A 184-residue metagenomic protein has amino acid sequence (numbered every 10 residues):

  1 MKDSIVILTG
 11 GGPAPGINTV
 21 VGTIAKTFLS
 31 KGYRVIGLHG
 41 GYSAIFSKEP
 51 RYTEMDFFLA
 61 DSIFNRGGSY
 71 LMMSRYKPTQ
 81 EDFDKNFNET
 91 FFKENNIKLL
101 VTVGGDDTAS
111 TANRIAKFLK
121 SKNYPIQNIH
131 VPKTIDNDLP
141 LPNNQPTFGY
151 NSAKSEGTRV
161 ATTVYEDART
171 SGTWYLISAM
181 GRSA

Functional and structural regions predicted by a protein language model:
M1-E49: N-terminal phosphate-binding or glycine-rich loops at protein starts, especially the Walker A/P-loop of NTPases
S4-G12, S69-S74, K98-G104, W174-S178: Short glycine-rich or small-residue beta-strand-to-loop segments that form or flank ligand, phosphate, metal/Fe-S
G10-G12, Y33, L38-S43, R75-Y76 (+3 more regions): Short, ordered loop/turn segments at secondary-structure junctions
T19-I24, D107-I126: Short Gly/Thr/Asp-enriched flexible loops that form oxyanion-binding sites at enzyme active sites
G32, H39, F118-N143, N151-E156: Short, acidic/small-residue loops that bind anionic groups at enzyme active sites
I45-K98, D107-T108, I135, P146-N151 (+1 more regions): Glycine-rich oxoanion-binding loops at beta->alpha junctions
P146, T170-A184: Conserved anion/nucleotide-ligand pocket segment
S152-Y165, G181-A184: Active-site glycine-rich loop that binds ribose-phosphate moieties when present
